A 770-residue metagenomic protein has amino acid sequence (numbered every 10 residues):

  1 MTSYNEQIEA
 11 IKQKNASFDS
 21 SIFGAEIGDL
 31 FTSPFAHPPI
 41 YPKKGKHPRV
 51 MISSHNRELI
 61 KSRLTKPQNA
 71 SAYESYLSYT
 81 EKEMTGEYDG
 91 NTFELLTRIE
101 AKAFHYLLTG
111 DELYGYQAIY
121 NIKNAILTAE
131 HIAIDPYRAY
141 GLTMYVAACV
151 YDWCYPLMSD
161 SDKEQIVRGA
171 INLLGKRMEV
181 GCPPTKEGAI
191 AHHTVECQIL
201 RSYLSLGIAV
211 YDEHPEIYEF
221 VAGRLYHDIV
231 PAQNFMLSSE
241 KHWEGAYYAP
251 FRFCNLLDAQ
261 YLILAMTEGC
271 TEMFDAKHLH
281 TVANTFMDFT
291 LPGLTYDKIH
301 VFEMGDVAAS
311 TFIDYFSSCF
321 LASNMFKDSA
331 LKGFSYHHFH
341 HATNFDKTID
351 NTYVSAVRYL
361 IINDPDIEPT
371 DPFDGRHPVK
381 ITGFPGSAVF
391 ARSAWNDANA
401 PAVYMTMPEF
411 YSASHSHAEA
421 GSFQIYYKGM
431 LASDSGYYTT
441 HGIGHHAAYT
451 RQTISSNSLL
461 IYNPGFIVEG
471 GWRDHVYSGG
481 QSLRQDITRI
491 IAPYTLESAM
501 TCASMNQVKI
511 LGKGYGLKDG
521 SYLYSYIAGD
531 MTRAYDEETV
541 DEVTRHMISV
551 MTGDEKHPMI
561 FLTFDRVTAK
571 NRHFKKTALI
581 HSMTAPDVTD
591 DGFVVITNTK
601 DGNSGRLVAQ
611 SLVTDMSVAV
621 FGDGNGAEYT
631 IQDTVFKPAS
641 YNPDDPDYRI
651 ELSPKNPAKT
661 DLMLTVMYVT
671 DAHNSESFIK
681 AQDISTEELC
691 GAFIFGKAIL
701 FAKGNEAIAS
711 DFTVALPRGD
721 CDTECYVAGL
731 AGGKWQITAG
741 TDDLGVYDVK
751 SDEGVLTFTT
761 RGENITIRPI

Functional and structural regions predicted by a protein language model:
M1-E74: Mature N-terminal, pre-catalytic/accessory segment of carbohydrate-active enzymes
R49-R57, K61-L64, N69-Y296: Aromatic-lined, polymer-binding surfaces characteristic of secreted/periplasmic polysaccharide-degrading enzymes
F251-L431, Y641, S653-M663, H673-E753: Carbohydrate-active enzyme catalytic cores, enriched for enzymes that act on polyanionic acidic polysaccharides
D346-V595, K600, P657-M663, V669-H673: Catalytic and substrate-binding regions of extracellular carbohydrate-active enzymes, especially polysaccharide lyases
M531-V540, S640-D645, L716-R718: Extracellular beta-rich ligand/substrate-recognition surface
K576-Q632: Polysaccharide-binding surfaces and accessory modules of carbohydrate-active proteins
V588-K600, G626-P643, D742-V755: Solvent-exposed beta-strand/loop surfaces of large extracellular or lumenal domains
K659-Y668, K750-I770: C-terminal beta-strand-rich structural cap/linker in extracellular carbohydrate-active enzymes
